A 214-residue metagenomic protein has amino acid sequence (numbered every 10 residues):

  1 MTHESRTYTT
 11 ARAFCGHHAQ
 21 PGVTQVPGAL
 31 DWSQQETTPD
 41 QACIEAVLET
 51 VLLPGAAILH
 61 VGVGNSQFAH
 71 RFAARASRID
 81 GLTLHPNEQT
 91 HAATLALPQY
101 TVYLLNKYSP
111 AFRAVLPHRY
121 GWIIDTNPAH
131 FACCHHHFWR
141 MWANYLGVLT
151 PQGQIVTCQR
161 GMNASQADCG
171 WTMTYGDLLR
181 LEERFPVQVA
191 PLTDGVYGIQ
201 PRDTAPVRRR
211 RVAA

Functional and structural regions predicted by a protein language model:
H3-V51: Class I SAM-dependent methyltransferase Rossmann-like catalytic core, especially the SAM/SAH-binding loop
G55-G64: Conserved class I S-adenosyl-L-methionine
N65-S109: Class I SAM-dependent methyltransferase SAM/SAH-binding core
F112-I123: A short acidic, Gly/Pro-enriched loop at the edge of an enzyme's catalytic core that lines a small-molecule cofactor
D125-P128: A short beta-strand submotif of the Rossmann-like class I SAM-dependent methyltransferase core that lines
F131-Y145: A short, conserved alpha-helix within the catalytic core of class I
Q152-G161: Conserved beta-strand signature within the Rossmann-like core of class I S-adenosyl-L-methionine
A167-A214: Class I S-adenosyl-L-methionine
